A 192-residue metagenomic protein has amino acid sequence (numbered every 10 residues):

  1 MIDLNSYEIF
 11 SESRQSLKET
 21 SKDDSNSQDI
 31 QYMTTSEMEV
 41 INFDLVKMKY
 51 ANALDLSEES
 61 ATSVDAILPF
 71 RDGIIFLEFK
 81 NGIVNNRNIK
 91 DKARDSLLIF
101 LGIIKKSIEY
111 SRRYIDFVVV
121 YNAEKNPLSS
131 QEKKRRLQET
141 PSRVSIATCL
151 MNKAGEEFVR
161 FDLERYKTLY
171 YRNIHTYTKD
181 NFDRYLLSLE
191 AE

Functional and structural regions predicted by a protein language model:
M1-E59: Acidic-basic catalytic patches of nuclease active cores, encompassing PD-(D/E)XK and other metal-cofactor nuclease
A53-T62, I74, G82: Compact, well-ordered interaction domains used in eukaryotic information-processing assemblies
D55-L56, V64-D65, I104-I108: Catalytic micro-motifs at enzyme active sites that drive phosphoryl/nucleotidyl and oxygen chemistry
A66-L68, G73-G82, S96: Conserved catalytic cores of phosphodiester-cleaving nucleases, focusing on short active-site segments
N81-E157: Catalytic cores of nucleic-acid endonucleases
K134-E192: Polybasic (Lys/Arg-rich)
